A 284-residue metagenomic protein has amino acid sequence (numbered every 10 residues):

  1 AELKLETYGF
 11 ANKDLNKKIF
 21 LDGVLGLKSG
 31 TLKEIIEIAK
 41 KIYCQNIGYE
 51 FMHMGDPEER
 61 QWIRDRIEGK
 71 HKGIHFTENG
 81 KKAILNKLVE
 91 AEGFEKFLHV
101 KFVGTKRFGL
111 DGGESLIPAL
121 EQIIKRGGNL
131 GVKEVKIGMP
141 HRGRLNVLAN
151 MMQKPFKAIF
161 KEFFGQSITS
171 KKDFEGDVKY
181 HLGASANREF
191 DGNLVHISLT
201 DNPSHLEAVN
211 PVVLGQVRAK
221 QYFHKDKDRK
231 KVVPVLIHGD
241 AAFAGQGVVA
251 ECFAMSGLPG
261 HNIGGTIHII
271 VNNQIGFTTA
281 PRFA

Functional and structural regions predicted by a protein language model:
A1-L116, V132: Extended, charge-enriched "interface" segments that sit outside catalytic cores
K4, L32, T77, A83-N86 (+9 more regions): Generic structural signal for short, flexible, solvent-exposed coil/loop and linker residues
C44-F51, H71-H75, G93-V100, G128-V135 (+6 more regions): Residue-level signal for secondary-structure boundary elements
H71, I117-K133, V217-Q221, V249-M255: Short alpha-helical segments and helix-capping/turn motifs at coil-helix boundaries
G73, K82, L120, K133-K136 (+2 more regions): Sparse, context-dependent recognition of short Cys/His-centered cofactor- or disulfide-binding micro-motifs
G93, F97-K157: Active-site pocket-lining segments that scaffold enzyme catalytic pockets across diverse folds
K136-A284: Cofactor-binding active-site loop characterized by glycine-rich and histidine/acidic residues
